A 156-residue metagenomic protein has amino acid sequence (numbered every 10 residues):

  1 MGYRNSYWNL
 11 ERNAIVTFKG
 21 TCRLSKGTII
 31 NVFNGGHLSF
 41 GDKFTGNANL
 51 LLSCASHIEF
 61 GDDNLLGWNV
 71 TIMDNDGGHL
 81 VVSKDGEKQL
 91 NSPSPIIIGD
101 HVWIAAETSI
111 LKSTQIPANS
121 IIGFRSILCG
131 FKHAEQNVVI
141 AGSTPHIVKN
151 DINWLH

Functional and structural regions predicted by a protein language model:
M1-M73, P93-T114, A118-N119, L128-N137 (+1 more regions): Domain-scale signature associated with acetyltransferase and cell-envelope carbohydrate enzymes
D74-V82: Short acidic/His/Gly/Ser-rich catalytic and metal-binding motifs that mark active-site loops of diverse hydrolases
V81-Q89: Flexible, solvent-exposed loop segments that connect beta-strands
G123-R125: A conserved acidic, glycine/proline-rich C-terminal tail/linker
